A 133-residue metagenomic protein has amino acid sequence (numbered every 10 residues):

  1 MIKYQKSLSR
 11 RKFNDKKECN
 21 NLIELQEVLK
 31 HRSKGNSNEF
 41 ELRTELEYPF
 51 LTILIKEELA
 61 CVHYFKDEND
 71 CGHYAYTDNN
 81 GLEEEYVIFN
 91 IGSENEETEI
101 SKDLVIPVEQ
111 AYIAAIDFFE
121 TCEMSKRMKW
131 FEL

Functional and structural regions predicted by a protein language model:
M1-S33, F65-L133: Acidic, proline/glycine-rich low-complexity IDRs
H31-H73: Amphipathic, interaction-prone secondary-structure segments
